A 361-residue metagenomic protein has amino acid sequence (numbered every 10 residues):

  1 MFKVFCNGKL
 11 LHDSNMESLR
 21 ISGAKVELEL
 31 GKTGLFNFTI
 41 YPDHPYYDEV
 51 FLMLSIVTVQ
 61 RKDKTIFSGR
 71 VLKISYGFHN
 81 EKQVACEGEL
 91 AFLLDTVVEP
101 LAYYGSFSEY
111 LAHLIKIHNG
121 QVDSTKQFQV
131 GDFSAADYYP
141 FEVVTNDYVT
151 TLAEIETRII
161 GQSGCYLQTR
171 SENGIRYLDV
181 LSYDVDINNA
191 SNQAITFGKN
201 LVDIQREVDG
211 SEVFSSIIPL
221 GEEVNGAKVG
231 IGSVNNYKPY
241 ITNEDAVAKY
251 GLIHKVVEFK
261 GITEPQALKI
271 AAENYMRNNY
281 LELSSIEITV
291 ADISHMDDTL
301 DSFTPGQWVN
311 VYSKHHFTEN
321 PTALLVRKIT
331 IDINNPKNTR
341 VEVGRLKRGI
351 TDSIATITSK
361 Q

Functional and structural regions predicted by a protein language model:
M1-H113: Beta-strand-rich assembly/attachment modules of structural machines
M1-K9, V57, D179-V180, I217-L220 (+1 more regions): Short polybasic amphipathic segments
M16, Q83-A85, E222-A267, V290-Q361: Acidic, low-complexity/disordered segments
E27-H44, N80-F92, P219, N279-H295 (+2 more regions): Oligomerization/assembly interface segments of phage tail-like spikes and tubes
P42, G88-L90, S171, E223 (+1 more regions): A mature extracytoplasmic/lumenal domain signature
Y46-R61, L94-G105, N189-K199, T299-Q307 (+2 more regions): Extended Gly/Ser/Thr-rich low-complexity repeat segments, especially those forming or decorating extracellular
E81, E87-G210: Charged- and aromatic-enriched interaction segments used to assemble and dock large macromolecular complexes
K269-N274: Acidic, low-complexity glycine/serine/threonine-rich segments
